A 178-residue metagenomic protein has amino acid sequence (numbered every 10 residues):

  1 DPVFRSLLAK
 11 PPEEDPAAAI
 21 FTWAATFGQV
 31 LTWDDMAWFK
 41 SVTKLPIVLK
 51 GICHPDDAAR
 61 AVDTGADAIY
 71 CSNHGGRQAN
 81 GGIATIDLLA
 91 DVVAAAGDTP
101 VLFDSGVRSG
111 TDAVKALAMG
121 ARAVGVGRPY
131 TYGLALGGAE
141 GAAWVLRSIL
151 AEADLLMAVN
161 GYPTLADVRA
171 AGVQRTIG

Functional and structural regions predicted by a protein language model:
D1-F103, G110-Y132, V168: Alpha/beta enzyme core
L31, G137, N160-P163: Short coil/turn linker and secondary-structure boundary residues
G81, T85-A95, L134-L155: C-terminal helical cap(s) of enzyme catalytic domains, especially alpha/beta-barrels
A151-G178: Charged C-terminal helix
